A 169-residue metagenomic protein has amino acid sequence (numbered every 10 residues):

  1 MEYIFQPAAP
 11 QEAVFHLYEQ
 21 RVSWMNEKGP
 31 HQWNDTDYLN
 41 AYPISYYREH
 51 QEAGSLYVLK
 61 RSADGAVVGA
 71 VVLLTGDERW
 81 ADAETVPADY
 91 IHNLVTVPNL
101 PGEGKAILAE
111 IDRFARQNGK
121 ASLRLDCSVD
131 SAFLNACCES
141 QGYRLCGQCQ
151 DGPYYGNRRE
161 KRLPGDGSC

Functional and structural regions predicted by a protein language model:
E2-L17, V22-M25: A short beta-loop-alpha structural element at the N-terminal edge of CoA-dependent acyl/N-acetyltransferase catalytic
V22-Y46: Conserved GNAT-fold acetyl-CoA-binding loop/helix
Y42-V58: A short helix-loop-beta-strand connector motif used in the catalytic cores of GNAT acetyltransferases and, in some
V58, G65-D77, Y90: Conserved beta-strand in the GNAT
D82-P98: Conserved acetyl-CoA binding element of GNAT-fold acetyltransferases
T96, P101-A115, A136, S140: Conserved acetyl-CoA-binding loop-helix of GNAT-fold acetyltransferases
A115-S128: Conserved GNAT acetyl-CoA-binding A-motif
S128-D130, Q141, Q148-C169: C-terminal "cap" of GNAT-fold acetyltransferases
